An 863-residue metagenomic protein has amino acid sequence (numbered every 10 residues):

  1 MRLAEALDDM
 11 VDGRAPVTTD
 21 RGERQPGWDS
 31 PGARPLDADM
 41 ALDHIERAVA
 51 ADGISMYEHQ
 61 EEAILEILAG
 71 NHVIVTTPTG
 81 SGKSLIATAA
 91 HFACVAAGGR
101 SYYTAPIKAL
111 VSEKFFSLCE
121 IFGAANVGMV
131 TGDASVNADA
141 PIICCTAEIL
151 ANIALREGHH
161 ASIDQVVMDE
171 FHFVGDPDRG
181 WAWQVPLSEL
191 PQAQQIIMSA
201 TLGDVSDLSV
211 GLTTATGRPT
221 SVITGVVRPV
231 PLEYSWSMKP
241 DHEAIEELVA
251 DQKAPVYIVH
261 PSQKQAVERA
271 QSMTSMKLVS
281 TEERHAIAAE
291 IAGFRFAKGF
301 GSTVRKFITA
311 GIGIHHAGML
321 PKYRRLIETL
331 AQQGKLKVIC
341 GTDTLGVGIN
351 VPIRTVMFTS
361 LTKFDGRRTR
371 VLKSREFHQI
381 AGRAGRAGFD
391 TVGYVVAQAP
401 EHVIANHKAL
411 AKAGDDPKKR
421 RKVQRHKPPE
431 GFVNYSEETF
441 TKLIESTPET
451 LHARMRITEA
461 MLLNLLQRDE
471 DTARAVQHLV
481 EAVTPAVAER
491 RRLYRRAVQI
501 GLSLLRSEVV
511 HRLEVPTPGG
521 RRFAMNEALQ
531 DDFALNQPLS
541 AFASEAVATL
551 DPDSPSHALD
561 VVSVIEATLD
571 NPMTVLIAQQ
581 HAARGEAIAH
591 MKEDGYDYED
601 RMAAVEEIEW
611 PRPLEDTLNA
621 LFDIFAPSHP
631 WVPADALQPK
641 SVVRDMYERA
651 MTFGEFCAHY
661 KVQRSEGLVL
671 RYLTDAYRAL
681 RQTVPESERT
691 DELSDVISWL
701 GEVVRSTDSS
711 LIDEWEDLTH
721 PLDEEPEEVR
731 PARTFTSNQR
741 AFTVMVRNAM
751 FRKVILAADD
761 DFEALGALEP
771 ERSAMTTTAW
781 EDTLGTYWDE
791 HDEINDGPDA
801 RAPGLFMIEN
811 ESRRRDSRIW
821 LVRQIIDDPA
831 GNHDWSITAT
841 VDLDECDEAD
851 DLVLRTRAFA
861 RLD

Functional and structural regions predicted by a protein language model:
M1-L65, A69-V73, L278-T309: Helicase-associated low-complexity/disordered flanking segments
E46-P231, S235-S237, P255-T281: Conserved P-loop/Walker A NTP-binding site and adjacent catalytic elements of P-loop NTPases
T104, S112, C119-G128, K264-V338 (+2 more regions): Conserved C-terminal RecA-like helicase domain
D139-L155, A310-R324, L330-N350: Conserved two-lobed SF2 helicase motor
S235-P261, E268-Q271, R325-G334: Conserved interdomain hinge at the start of the Helicase C-terminal
G313, Q332-Q333, K418-K419, V423-E763 (+3 more regions): Non-catalytic terminal extensions of ATP-dependent helicases
T355-F358, T362-F364, R370-A411: Conserved segment of the helicase C-terminal RecA-like domain
I826-D863: Compact beta-sheet-dominated globular domain cores
